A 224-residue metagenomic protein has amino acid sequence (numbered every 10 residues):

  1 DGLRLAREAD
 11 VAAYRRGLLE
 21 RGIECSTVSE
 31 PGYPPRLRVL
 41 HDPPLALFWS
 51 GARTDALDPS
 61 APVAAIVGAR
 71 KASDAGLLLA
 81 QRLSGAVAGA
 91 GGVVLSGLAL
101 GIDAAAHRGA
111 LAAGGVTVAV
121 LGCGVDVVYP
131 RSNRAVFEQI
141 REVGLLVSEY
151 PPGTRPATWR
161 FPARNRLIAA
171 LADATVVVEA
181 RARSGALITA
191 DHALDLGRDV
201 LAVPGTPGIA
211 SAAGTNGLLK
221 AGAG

Functional and structural regions predicted by a protein language model:
D1-R21: Long amphipathic alpha-helical segments
L19-I23, T27-G224: Glycine-biased, small-residue-rich flexible motifs in mid-sequence functional cores and linkers
